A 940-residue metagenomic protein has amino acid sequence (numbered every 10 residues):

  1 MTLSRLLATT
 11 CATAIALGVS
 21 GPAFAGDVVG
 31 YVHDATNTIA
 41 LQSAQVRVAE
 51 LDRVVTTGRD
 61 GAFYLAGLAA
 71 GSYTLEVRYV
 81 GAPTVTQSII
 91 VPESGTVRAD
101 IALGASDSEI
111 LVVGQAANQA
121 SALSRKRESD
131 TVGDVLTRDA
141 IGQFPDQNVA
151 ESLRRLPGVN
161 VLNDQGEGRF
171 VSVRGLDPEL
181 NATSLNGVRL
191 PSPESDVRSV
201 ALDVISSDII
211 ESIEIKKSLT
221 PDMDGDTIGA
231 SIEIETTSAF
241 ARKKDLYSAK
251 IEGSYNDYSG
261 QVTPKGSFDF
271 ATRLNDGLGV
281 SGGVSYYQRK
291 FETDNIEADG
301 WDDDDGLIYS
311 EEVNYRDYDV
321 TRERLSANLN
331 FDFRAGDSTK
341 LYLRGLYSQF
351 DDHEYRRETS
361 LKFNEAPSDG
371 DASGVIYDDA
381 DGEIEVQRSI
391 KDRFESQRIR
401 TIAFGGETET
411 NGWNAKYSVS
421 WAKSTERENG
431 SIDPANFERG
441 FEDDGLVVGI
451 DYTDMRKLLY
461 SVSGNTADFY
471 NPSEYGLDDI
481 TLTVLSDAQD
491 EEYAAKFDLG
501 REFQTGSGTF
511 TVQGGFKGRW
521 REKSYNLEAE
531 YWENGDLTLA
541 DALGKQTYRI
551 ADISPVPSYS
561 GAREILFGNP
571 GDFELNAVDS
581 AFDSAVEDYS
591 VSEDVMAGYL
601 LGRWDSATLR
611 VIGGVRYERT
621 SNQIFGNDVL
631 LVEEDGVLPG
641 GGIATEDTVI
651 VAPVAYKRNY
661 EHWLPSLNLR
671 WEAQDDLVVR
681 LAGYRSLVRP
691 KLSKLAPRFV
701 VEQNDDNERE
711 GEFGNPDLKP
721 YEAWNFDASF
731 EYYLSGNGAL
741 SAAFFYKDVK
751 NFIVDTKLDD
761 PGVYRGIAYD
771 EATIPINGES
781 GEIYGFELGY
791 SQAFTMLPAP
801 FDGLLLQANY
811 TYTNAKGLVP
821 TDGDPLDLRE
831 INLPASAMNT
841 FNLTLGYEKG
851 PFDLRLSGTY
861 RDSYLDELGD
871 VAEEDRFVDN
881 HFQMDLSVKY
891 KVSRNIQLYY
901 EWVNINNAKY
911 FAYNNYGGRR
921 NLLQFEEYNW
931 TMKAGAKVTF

Functional and structural regions predicted by a protein language model:
H33-N37, R47-A49, R78-V80, P92 (+2 more regions): Short, acidic, small-residue-rich periplasmic hinge/interaction motif at the N-terminus of Gram-negative outer-membrane
L51-A62: Short, acidic Ser/Thr/Gly-rich low-complexity loop/linker segments typical of extracellular and cell-surface proteins
S121-V135, G142-Q147, L162-D208, K217-K244: Flexible, glycine/serine/threonine-rich loop segments and coil->beta-strand junctions that form periplasmic-facing
E194-S199, D208-I215, D222-D304, I308-E311 (+3 more regions): Outer-membrane beta-barrel translocator/receptor signature
D294-N314, Y355-I390, A435-I480, D536-G544 (+7 more regions): Solvent-exposed loop segments that connect transmembrane elements
I384-T401, D583, E587-M596, R658 (+6 more regions): Outer-membrane beta-barrel signature, preferentially recognizing the C-terminal barrel domain of Gram-negative
F745-V749, L758, R765-L868, N906: Gram-negative outer-membrane beta-barrel transporters
T859-L868, K889-F940: C-terminal beta-signal and adjacent terminal beta-strands/loops of Gram-negative outer-membrane beta-barrel proteins
